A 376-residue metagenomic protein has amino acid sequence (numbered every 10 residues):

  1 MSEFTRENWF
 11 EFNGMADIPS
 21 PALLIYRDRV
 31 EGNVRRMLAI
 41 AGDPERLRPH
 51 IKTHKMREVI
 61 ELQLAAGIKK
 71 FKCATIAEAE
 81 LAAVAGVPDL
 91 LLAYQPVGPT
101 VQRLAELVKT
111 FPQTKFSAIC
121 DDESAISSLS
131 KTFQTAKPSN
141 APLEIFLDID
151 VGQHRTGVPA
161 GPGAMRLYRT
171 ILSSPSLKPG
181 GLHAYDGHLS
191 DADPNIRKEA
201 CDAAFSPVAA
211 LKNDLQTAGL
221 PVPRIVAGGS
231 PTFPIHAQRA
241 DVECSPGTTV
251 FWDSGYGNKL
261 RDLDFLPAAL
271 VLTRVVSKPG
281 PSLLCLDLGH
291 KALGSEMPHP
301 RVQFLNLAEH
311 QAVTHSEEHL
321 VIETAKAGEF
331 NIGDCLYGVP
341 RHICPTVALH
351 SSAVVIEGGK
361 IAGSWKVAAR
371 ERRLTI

Functional and structural regions predicted by a protein language model:
T5-I25: Generic N-terminal amphipathic, Lys/Arg-enriched alpha-helix
R6-F10, R29-V59: N-terminal glycine-rich anion-binding loops that anchor highly charged ligand groups
V30, K52, A82, L147 (+5 more regions): Conserved, mostly hydrophobic/aromatic
R46, L215-R224, I332, V347-H350: Flexible, glycine/charged-enriched surface loops at secondary-structure junctions
H50-S190: Active-site-proximal beta-alpha core segment in soluble small-molecule metabolic enzymes
Q134-P138, E144, D150-R261: Active-site loop/helix belt of alpha/beta enzymes
P231-A308: Active-site loop ensemble at the mouth of alpha/beta enzyme cores that anchors a bound cofactor
P279-I376: C-terminal accessory subdomain/extension
